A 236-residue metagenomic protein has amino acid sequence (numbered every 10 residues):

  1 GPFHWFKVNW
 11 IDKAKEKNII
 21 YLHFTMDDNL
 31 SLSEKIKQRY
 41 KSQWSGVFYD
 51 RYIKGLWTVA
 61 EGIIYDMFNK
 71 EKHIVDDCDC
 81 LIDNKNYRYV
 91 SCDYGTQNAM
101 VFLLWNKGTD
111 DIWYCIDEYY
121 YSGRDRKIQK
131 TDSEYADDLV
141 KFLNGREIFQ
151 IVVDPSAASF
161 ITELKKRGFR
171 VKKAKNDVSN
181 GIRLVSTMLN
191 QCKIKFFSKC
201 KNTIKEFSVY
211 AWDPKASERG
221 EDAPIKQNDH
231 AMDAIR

Functional and structural regions predicted by a protein language model:
G1-Q43: ASCE P-loop NTPase helicase motor core
I19-H23, Y89, V171: Conserved beta-strand scaffold positions in the cores of enzyme catalytic domains, especially in NTP/NDP-utilizing
L22-T25, I53, I116, A174: Hydrophobic residues at beta-strand termini and immediately following loops that shape nucleotide-binding pockets
F24, I53, D93, F102 (+3 more regions): A residue-level signal for conserved active-site and pocket-lining positions in enzyme catalytic cores
N29-C92: ATPase catalytic-site recognition across NTP-hydrolyzing enzymes
D83-K107: Gly/Thr-rich phosphate-binding beta-strand-loop-beta motif of the actin/hexokinase/Hsp70
D111-K226: Mg2+-dependent endonuclease catalytic cores in nucleic-acid-processing enzymes, primarily RNase H-like
A223-R236: Acidic, Mg2+-coordinating catalytic module of metal-dependent nucleases/exonucleases that use a two-metal-ion mechanism
